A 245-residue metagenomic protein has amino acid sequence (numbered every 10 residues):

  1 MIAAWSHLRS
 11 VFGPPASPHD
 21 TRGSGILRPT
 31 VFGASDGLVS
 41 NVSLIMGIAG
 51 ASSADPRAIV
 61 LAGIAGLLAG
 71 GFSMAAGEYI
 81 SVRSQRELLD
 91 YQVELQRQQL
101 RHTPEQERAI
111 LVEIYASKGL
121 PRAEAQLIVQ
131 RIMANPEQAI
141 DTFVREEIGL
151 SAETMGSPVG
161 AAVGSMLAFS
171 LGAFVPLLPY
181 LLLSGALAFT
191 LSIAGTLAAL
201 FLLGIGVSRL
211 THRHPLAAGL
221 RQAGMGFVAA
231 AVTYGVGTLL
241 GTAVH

Functional and structural regions predicted by a protein language model:
M1-I26, V82-S165: Cytosol/matrix-facing amphipathic helices and coiled-coil assembly/linker segments of eukaryotic membrane proteins
I2-S81: Internal alpha-helical transmembrane segments
R22-G33, P56-I64, E124, G156-V163 (+2 more regions): The feature identifies polytopic integral membrane transport proteins across all domains of life
I26-V42, A152-L178: Transmembrane alpha-helical segments and their cytosolic interface motifs in multi-pass membrane proteins
A186-A198: Structural signature of hydrophobic alpha-helical transmembrane segments
L202-A229: Interfacial loop-to-transmembrane junctions
G235-H245: Juxtamembrane boundary at the C-terminal end of a transmembrane helix
